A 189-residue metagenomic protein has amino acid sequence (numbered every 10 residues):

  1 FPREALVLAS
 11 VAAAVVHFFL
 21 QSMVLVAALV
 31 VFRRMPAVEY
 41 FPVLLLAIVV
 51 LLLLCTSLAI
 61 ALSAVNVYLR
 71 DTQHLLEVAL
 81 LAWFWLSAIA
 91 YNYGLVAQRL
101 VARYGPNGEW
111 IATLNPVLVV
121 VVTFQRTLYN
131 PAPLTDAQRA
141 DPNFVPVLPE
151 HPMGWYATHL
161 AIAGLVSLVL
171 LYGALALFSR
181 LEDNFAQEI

Functional and structural regions predicted by a protein language model:
F1, L20-V30, F84-G105: Hydrophobic alpha-helical transmembrane segments
F1-A9, V16, L20-S22, W110-V117 (+1 more regions): Hydrophobic alpha-helical transmembrane segments and adjacent short intramembrane/lumenal linkers of inner/organellar
R3-A79, W83, W155-A176: Alpha-helical transmembrane segments and their short interhelical loops
A5, Q73, L95, N115 (+1 more regions): Solvent-exposed, flexible loop/coil residues
R70, L80, F84-S87, Y91 (+3 more regions): A generic structural signal for secondary-structure junctions that act as hinges or helix/strand caps at the edges
D71, S179-I189: Short cytosolic juxtamembrane segments of multi-pass membrane proteins
A88-P152, Y156: Short hydrophobic, aromatic-rich alpha-helical segments embedded in or entering the lipid bilayer of multi-pass
